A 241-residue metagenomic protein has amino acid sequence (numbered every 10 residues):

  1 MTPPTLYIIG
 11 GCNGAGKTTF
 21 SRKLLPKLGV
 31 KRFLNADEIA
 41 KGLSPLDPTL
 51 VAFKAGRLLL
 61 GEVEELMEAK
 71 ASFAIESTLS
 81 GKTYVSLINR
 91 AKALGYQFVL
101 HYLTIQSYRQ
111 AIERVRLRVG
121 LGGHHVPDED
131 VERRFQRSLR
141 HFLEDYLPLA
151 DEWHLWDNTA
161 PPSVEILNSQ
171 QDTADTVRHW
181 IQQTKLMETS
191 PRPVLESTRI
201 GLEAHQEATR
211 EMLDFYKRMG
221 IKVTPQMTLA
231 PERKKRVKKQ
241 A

Functional and structural regions predicted by a protein language model:
C12-N13: The conserved Walker
K17: Conserved lysine of the Walker
S21-A71: Conserved substrate/cofactor phosphate-moiety recognition/catalytic segment in nucleotide-dependent phosphotransferases
V51-I105, F135-S138: Glycine-rich phosphate-binding loop used to anchor ATP phosphates in small-molecule kinases, encompassing both
Y96-D145: A glycine- and Lys/Arg-enriched "phosphate-lid" helix/loop adjacent to the NTP-binding pocket of small-molecule kinases
E144-G201: NTP-dependent small-molecule kinase module
L195-T228: Short interaction-prone segments
